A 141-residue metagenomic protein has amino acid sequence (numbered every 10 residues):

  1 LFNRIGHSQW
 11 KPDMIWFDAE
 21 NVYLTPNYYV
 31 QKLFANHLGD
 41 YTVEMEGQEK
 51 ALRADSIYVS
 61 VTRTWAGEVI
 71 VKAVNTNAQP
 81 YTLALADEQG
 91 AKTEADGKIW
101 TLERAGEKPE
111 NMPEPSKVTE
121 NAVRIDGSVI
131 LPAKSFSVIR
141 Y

Functional and structural regions predicted by a protein language model:
L1-R4, A19, E46-G47, W65 (+4 more regions): Active-site proximal loops enriched in glycine and acidic residues that flank catalytic Cys/His/Asp and coordinate
L1-S60: Aromatic/acidic polysaccharide-binding cleft in carbohydrate-active enzymes
N3-K11, A78-Y81, G106-E110: Flexible loop/turn segments at secondary-structure boundaries
E44-M45, R53, W65, N77-Q79 (+1 more regions): Ser/Thr- and Asn-enriched, surface-exposed coil loops between beta-strands
D55-T93, I99, S137: Carbohydrate-binding surface patches
A91-P132: Acidic, Ser/Thr/Pro-rich beta/coil linker or hinge segments at domain junctions
L131-Y141: Short Pro-Gly-centered flexible turn/kink motifs
